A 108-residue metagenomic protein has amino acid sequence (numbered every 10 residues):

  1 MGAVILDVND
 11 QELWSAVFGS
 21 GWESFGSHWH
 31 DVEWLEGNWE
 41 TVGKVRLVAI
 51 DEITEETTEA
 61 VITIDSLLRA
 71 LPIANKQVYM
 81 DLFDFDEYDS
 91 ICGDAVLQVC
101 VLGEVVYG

Functional and structural regions predicted by a protein language model:
M1-I50: Long, contiguous N-terminal structural blocks used for assembly/anchoring
I5, N9, E59, T63 (+1 more regions): Non-membrane alpha-helical secondary structure
S20-S24, L71-V78, E104: Short, flexible helical or helix-coil boundary motifs
N38-E40, E55, V101: A generic structural signal for short, non-catalytic loop/turn and secondary-structure boundary residues
T54-R69, Q77-D81: Acidic, low-complexity, intrinsically disordered interaction modules
D84-Y107: Short, compact, well-ordered microdomains
